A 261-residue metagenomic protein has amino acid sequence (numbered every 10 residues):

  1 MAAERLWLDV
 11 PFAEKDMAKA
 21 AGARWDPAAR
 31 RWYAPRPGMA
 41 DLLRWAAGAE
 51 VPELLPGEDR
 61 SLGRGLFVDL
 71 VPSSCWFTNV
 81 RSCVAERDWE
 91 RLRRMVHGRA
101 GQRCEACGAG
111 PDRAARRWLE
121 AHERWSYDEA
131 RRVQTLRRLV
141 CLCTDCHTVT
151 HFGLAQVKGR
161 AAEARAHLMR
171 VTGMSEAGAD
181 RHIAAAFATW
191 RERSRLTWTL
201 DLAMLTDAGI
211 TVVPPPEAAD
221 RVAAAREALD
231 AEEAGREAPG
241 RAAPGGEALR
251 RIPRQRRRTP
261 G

Functional and structural regions predicted by a protein language model:
A3-V10, R30-A34: Short cationic amphipathic helices and targeting signals
L6-A21: Short amphipathic alpha-helix segments
K15-M17, M39-R44, V133-Q134: Short, conserved charged micro-motifs
M17-W32: Short, flexible N-terminal segments of the mature chain
A28-R91, A109-A115, G159-G261: A boundary/linker detector
A85-E86, E90-R93, E105-C141, T150-G159: Histidine-centered nuclease catalytic patch
M95-A100: Sequence/structural segment immediately N-terminal to covalent heme-attachment motifs in c-type and related
